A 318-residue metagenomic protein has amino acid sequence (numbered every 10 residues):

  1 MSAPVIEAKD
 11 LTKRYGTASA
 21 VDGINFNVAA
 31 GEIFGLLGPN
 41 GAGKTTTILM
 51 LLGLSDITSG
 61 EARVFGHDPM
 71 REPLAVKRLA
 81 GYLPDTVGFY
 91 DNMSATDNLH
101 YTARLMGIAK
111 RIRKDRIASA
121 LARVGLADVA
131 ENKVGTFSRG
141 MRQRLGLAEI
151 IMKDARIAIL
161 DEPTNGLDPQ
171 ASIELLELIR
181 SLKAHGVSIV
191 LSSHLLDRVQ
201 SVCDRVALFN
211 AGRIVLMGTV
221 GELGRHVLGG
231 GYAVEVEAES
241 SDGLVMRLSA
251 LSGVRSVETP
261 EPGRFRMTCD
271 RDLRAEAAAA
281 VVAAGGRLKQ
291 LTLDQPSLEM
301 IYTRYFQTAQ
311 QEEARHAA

Functional and structural regions predicted by a protein language model:
M1-T12, T308-A318: ABC-family P-loop ATPase nucleotide-binding domain
A3-A8, K13-A211, V215-L216: ABC transporter nucleotide-binding domains
G66, P73, A238, R271 (+1 more regions): Short loop or secondary-structure boundary microenvironments that flank and position key functional residues
G81, N98, G107, G146 (+5 more regions): A generic structural signal for secondary-structure junctions that act as hinges or helix/strand caps at the edges
L176-T268: ABC transporter nucleotide-binding domain
C269-A318: C-terminal coupling/interaction segments
